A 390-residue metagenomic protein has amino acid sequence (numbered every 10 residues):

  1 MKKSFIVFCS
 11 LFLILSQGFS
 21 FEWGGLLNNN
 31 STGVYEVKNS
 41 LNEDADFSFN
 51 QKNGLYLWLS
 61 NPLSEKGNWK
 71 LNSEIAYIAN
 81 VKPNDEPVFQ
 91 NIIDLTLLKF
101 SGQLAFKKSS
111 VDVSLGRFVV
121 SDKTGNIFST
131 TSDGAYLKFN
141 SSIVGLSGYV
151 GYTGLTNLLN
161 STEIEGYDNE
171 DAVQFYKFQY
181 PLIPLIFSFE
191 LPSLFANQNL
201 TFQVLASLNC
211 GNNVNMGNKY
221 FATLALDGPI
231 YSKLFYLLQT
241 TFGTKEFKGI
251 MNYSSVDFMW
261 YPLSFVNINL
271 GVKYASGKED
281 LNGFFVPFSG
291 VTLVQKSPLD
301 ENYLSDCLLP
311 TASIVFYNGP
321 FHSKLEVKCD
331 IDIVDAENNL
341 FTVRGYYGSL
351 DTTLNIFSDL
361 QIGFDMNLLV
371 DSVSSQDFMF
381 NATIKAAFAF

Functional and structural regions predicted by a protein language model:
S4-L15: Sec-dependent N-terminal signal peptides
Q17-S114, A135-S142, V214, N218 (+3 more regions): Beta-barrel outer-membrane channel/assembly domains of diderm bacteria
V34-S40, K82-L95, Q103-N215, Y220 (+2 more regions): Surface-exposed coil loops of outer-membrane beta-barrel proteins
A76-I78, G151-T153, L205-N209, T241-G243 (+2 more regions): Active-site beta-loop-alpha junctions enriched in small/polar residues
F139-G145, L191-N197, G228-F235, T244 (+1 more regions): Secondary-structure boundary elements
N199-D257: Surface-exposed beta-loop-beta
L237-E326, N338: Extracellular/periplasmic loop regions
